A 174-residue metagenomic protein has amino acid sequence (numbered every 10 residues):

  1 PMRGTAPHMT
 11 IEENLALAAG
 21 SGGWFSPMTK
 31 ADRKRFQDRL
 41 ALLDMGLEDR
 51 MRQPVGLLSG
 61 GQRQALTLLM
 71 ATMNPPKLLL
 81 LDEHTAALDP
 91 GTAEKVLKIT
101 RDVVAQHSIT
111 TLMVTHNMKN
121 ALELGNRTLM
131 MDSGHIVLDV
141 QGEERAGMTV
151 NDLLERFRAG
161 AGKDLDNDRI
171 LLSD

Functional and structural regions predicted by a protein language model:
H8-S21: Q-loop/switch helix immediately C-terminal to the Walker
M9, L58, A71-T72: ABC ATPase signature
G22-L42, D49-Q53, E143-N151: Short coil-to-helix "N-cap" segments within the ABC nucleotide-binding domain's helical subdomain
M73-K77: A short, proline-enriched helix->beta-strand linker immediately N-terminal to the Walker B motif in ABC-type P-loop
L79-D82: Catalytic Walker B motif of ABC-type/P-loop ATPase nucleotide-binding domains
A93-H107: Helical segment within the ABC ATPase nucleotide-binding domain
T115-H116: H-loop/switch region of ABC-family ATPase nucleotide-binding domains
H135-A161: Conserved beta-strand-loop-alpha-helix hinge in the C-terminal portion of ABC ATPase nucleotide-binding domains
